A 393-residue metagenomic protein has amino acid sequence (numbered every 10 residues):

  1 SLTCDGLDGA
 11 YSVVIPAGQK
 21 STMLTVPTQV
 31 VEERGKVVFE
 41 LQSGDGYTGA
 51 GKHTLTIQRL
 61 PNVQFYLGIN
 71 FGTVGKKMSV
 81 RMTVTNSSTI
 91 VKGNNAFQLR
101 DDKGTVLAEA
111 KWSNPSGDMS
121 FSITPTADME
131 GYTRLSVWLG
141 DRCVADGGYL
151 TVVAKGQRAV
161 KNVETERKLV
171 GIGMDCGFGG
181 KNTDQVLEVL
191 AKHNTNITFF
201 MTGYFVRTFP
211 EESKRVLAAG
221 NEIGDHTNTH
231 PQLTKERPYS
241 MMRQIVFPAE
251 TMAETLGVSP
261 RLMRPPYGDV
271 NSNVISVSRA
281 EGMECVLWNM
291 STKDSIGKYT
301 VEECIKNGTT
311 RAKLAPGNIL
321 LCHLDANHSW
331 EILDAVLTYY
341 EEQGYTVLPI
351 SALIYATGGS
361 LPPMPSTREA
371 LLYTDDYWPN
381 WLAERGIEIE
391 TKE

Functional and structural regions predicted by a protein language model:
S1, V74, N86-N94, M129: A short beta-turn/strand-edge loop motif at beta-sheet boundaries
V13-K20, Q29, W112-D118: Short proline/glycine- and polar residue-rich coil/turn motifs
P27-R34, P125-G131: Surface-exposed, short loops/turns at beta-strand junctions within beta-sandwich domains
K36-G51, M129, R134-V144: Enriched for extracellular/lumenal, surface-exposed ectodomains of secreted and cell-surface proteins
G49-I57, V144-V152: Edge beta-strands of extracellular beta-sandwich domains
Y149-E236, S240, Q244-E254, V258-S259 (+2 more regions): Active-site beta->alpha N-cap acidic-glycine motif
Q157-E164, K192-H193, R207, H328-E393: C-terminal domain-boundary segment and adjacent tail
G177-Q185, P231-L256, D269-P316, H328-I332: Alpha-helical scaffold elements lining the catalytic groove of polysaccharide deacetylases
